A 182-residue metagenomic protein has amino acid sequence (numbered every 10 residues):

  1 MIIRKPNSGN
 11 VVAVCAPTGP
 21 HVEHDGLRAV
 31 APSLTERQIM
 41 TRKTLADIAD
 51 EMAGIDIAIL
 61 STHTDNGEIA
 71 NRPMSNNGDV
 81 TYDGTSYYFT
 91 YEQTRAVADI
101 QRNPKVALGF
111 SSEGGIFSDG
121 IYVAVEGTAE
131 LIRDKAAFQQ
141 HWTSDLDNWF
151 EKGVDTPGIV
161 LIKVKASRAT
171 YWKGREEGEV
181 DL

Functional and structural regions predicted by a protein language model:
P6, H24: Cationic, low-complexity basic patches in intrinsically disordered or flexible, solvent-exposed regions
D25-I39: Short, Lys/Arg-enriched N-terminal segments with co-localized hydrophobic residues within the first ~10-30 amino acids
R37-I39, I121-L182: Charged, gly/pro-rich active-site loop segments
D50-N66, V106-F110: A short, Trp-centered hydrophobic/proline-enriched beta-strand micro-motif
D56, A70-R72, Y82-G84, R102-V106 (+2 more regions): A generic structural signal for short beta-strands and their flanking turns/coil linkers
N77-I116: A short mixed-secondary-structure module that forms the rim of ligand-binding clefts
